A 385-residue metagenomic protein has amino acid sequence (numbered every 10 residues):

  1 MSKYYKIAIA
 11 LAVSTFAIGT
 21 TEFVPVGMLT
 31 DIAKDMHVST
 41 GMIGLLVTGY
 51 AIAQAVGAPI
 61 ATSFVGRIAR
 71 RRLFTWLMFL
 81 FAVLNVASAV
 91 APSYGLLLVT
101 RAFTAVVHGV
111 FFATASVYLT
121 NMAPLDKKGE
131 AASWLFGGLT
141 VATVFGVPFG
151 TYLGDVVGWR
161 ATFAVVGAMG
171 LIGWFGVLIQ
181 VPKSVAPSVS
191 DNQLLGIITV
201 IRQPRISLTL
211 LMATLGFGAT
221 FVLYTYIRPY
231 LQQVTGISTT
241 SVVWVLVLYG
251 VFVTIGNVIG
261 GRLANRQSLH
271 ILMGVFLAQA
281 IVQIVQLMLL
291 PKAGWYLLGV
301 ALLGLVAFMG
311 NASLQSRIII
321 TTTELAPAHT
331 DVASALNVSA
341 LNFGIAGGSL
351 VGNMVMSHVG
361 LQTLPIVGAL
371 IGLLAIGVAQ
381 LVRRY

Functional and structural regions predicted by a protein language model:
I7-I43, A58, L223-R228: Extracytoplasmic
I9, L80-A87, P92-T104, G294-L302: Paired small-residue
H37, A69, V90-L96, V107 (+2 more regions): Helix-breaking motifs and short loop linkers at transmembrane-helix boundaries and internal kinks in secondary membrane
V56-G95: Conserved MFS/SLC helix-loop-helix module at the cytosolic interface between two early adjacent transmembrane helices
Y94, T100-L139: Cytoplasmic helix-loop-helix junction between adjacent transmembrane helices in 12-TM secondary transporters
G167-A186, A379: C-terminal membrane-cytosol helix-exit motif in multi-pass small-molecule transporters
I206-V247: Extracytoplasmic gate region of multi-pass secondary transporters
T321-V359: A late C-terminal transmembrane helix in Major Facilitator Superfamily
